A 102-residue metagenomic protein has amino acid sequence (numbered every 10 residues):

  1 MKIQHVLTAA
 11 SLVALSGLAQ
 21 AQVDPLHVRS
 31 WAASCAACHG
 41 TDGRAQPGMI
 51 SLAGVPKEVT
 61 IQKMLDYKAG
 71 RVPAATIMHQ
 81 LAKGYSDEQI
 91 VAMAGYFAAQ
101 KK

Functional and structural regions predicted by a protein language model:
M1-T8: Bacterial N-terminal signal peptides that target proteins for export
V13-A32, G48-I50, D66, K101: Electrostatic cytochrome c docking/interface patches
V28, D42-R71, Q80-Y85: Gly/Gly-Pro-rich "capping" loops immediately C-terminal to redox-active cysteine motifs in periplasmic/lumenal
A33-T41, M93: The canonical Cys-X-X-Cys-His
R44, P73, Q100-K102: Inter-heme linker and motif-flanking segments adjacent to c-type heme-binding CXXCH motifs in c-type cytochromes
K83-K102: C-terminal capping alpha-helices of c-type cytochrome domains
